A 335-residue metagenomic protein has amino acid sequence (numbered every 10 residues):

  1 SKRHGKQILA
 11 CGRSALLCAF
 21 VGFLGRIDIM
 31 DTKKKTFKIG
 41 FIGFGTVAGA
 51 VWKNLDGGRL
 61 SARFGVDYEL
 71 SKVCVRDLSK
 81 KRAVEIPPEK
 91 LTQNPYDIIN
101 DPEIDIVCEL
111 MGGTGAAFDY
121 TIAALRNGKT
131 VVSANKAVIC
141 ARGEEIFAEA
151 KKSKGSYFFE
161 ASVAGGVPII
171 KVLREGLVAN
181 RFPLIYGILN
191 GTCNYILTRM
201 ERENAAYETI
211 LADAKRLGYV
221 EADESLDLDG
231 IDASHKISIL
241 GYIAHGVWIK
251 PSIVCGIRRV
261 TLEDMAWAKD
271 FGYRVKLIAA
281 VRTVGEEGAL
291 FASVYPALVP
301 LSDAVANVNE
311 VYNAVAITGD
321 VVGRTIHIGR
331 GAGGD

Functional and structural regions predicted by a protein language model:
A19, F23, M30-N127: N-terminal glycine-/serine-/threonine-rich beta1-alpha1-beta2 phosphate-ribose binding loop of Rossmann-like
F118-A123, K136-E160, L173: Rossmann-fold NAD(P)-binding glycine/threonine-rich loop
V131-V132: A short hydrophobic/small-residue beta-strand
E175-S234: Conserved anion/nucleotide-ligand pocket segment
I210-N307, A314: Substrate-binding/catalytic subdomain of NAD(P)-dependent oxidoreductase enzymes
S302-D335: ATP-dependent carboxylate/acyl-activation modules
